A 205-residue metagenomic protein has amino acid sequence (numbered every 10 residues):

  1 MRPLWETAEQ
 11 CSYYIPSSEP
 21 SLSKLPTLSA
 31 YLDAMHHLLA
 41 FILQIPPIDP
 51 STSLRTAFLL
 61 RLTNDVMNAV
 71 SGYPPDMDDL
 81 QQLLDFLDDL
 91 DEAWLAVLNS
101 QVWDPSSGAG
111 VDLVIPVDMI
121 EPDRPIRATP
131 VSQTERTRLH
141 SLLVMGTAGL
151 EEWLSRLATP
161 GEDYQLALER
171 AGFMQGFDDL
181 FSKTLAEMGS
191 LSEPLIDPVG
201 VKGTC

Functional and structural regions predicted by a protein language model:
M1-P26: Long, low-complexity intrinsically disordered regions
L28, L32-C205: Extended amphipathic alpha-helical regions
